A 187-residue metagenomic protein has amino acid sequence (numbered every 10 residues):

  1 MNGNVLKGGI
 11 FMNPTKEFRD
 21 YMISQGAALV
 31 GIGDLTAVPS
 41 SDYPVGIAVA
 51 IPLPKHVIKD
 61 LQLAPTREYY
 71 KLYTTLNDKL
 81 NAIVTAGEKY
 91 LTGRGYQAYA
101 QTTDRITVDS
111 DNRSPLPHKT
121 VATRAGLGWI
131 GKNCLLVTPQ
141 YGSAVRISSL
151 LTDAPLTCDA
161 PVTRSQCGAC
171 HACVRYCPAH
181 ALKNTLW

Functional and structural regions predicted by a protein language model:
G3-V5: Short hydrophobic alpha-helical segments enriched in small aliphatic residues
G8-A82: Non-catalytic, usually N-terminal nucleic-acid engagement modules in DNA/RNA processing proteins
V38-S41, Y69, T75-W187: Catalytic cores of enzyme domains
